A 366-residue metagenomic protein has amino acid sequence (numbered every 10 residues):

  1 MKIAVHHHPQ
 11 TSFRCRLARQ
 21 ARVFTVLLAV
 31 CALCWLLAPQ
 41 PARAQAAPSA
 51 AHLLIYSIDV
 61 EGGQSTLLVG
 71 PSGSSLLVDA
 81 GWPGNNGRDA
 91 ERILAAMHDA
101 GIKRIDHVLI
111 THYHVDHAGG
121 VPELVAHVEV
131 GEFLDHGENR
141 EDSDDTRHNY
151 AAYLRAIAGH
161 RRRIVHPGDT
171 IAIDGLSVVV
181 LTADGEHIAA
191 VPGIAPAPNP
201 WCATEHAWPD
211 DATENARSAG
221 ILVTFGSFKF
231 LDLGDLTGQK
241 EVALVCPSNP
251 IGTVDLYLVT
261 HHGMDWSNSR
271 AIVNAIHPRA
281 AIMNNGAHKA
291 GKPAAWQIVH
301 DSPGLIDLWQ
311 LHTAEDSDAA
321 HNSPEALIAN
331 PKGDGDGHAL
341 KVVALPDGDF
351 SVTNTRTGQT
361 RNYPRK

Functional and structural regions predicted by a protein language model:
M1-Q20: N-terminal secretory signal peptides that target proteins for export/translocation
K2, P39-K366: Non-globular, low-confidence helical/coil segments that flank catalytic cores
S12, L28-C31, N199: Mature extracytoplasmic/luminal segments of secretory-pathway proteins
S12-C15, V23, S143-R147: Polar helix-capping/helix-linker motif
R16, A32-W35, A203: Secreted/luminal cysteine- and crosslink-motif detector
Q20-V23, G263: Hydrophobic alpha-helical segments, especially transmembrane helices and their immediate juxtamembrane helical caps
F24-A38: Bacterial N-terminal signal peptides
